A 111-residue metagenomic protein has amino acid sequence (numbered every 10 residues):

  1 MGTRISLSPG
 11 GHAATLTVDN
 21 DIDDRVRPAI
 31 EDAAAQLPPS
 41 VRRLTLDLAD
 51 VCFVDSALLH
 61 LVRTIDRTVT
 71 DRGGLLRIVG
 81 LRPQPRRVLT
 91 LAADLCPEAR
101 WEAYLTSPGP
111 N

Functional and structural regions predicted by a protein language model:
M1-N111: STAS-like cytosolic regulatory interaction modules
